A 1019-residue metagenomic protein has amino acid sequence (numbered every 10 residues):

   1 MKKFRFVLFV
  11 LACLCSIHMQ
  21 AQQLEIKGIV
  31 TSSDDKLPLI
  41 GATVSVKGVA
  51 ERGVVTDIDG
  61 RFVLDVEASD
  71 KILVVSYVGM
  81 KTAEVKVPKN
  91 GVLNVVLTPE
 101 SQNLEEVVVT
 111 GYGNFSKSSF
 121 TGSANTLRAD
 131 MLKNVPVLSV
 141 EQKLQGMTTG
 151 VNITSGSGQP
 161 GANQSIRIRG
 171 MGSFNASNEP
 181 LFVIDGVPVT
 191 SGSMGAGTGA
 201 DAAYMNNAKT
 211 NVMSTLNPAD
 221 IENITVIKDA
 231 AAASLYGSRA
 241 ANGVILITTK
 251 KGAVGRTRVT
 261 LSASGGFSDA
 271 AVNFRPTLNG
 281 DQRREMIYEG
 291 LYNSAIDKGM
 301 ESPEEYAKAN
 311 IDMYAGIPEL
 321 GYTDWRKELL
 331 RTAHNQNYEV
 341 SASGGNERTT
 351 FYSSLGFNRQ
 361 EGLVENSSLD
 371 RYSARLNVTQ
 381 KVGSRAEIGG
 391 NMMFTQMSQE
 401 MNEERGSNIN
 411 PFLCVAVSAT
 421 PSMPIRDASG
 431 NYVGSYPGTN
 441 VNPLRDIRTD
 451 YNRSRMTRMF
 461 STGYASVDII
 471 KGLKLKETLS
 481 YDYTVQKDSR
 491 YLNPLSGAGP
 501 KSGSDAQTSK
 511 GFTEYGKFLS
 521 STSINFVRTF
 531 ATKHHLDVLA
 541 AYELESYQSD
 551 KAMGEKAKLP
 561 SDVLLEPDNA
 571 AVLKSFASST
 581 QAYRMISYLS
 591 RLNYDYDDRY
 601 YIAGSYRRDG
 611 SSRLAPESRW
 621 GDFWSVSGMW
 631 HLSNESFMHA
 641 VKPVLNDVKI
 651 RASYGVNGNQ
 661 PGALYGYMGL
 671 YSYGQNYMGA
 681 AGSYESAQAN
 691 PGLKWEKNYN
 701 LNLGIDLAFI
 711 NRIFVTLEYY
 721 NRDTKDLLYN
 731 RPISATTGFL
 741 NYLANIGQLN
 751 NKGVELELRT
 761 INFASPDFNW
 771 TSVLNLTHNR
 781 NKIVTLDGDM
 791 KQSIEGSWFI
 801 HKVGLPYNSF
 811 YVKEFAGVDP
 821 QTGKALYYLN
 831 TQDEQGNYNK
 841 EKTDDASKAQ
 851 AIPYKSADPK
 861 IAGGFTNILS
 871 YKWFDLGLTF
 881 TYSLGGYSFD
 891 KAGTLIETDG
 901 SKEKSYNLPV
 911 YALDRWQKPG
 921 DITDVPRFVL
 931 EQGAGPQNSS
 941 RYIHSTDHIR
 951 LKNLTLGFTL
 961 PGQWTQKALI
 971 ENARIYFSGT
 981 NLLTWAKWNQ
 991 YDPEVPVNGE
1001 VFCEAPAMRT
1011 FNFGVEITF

Functional and structural regions predicted by a protein language model:
K2-R375, Q380, E387-G389, M393 (+8 more regions): Short, small/polar-rich motifs associated with maturation and membrane association, primarily at protein termini
V30, L97, A465, F526 (+6 more regions): Hydrophobic beta-strand positions in extracellular immunoglobulin-like domains
I72, S119, N152, R256-T260 (+24 more regions): Membrane-spanning beta-strand positions in outer-membrane beta-barrel proteins
N103, N178-E179, I184, T190 (+12 more regions): Surface-exposed loop/interface segments of Gram-negative outer-membrane beta-barrel transport/assembly proteins
A263, L355-E361, I602-S611, N762: Transmembrane beta-strand segments that form the barrel wall of outer-membrane beta-barrel proteins
V626, A652, L756, L774 (+4 more regions): Hydrophobic, well-ordered secondary-structure elements that form the walls of internal hydrophobic environments
V626-M629, E755-L758, F958, A1007-F1019: Outer-membrane beta-barrel "beta-signal"
A857-D890: Glycine-rich, aromatic-lined ligand/substrate-binding cores of catalytic and carbohydrate-binding domains
